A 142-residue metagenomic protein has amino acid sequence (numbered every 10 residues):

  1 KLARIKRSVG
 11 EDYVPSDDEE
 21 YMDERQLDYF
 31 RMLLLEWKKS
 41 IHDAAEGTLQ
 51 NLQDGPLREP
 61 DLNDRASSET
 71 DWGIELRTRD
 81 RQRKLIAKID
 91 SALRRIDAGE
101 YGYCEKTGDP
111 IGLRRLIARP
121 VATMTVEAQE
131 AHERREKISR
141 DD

Functional and structural regions predicted by a protein language model:
K1-A98, R135-E136, D141-D142: Interaction interfaces in information-processing and related assembly proteins
L34, G108, Q129: Cys/His-coordinated zinc-binding microdomains
A98-E100, P110: Short flexible coil/turn linkers enriched for glycine and charged/polar residues that connect secondary-structure
Y101, A122: Residues immediately within or flanking Cys/His clusters that coordinate Zn2+ in small zinc-binding modules
C104-G108, T125: Short cysteine-rich clusters marking metal-coordination/redox-active sites
I111-G112, E133: Short functional micro-motifs and their immediate structural scaffolds
G112, T125-A128: Zinc-coordinating Cys/His ligand positions in small cysteine/histidine-rich zinc-finger domains
R114-A118: Short Cys/His-rich "knuckle" micro-motifs
